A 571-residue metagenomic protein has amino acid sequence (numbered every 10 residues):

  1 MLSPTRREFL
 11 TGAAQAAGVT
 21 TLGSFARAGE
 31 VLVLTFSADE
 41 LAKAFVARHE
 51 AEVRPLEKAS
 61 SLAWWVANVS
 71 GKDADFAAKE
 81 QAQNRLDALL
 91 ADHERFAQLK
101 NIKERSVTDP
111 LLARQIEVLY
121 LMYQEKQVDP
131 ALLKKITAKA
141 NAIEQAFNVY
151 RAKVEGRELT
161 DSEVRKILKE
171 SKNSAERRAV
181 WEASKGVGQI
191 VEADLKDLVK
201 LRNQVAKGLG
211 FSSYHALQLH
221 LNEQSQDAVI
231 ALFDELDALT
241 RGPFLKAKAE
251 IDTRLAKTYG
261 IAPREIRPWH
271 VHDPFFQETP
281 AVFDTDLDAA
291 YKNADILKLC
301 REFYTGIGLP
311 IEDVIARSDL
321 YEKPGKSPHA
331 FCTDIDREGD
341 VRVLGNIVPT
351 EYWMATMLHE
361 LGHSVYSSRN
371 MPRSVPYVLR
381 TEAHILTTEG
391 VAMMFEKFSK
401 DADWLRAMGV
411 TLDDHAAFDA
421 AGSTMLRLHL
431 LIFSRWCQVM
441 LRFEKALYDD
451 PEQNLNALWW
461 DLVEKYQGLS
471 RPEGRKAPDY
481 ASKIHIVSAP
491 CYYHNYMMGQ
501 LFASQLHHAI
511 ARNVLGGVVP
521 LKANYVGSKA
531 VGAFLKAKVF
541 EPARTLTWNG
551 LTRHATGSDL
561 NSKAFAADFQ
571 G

Functional and structural regions predicted by a protein language model:
M1-T20: N-terminal secretory signal peptides and thylakoid transit peptides that target proteins across membranes
T5, L34-L41, A74, S213-A216 (+8 more regions): C-terminal, non-catalytic "cap/extension" segments appended to globular domains
A26-A28: Boundary at the C-terminal end of the N-terminal hydrophobic targeting segment
L34-I190, L195-K196, C491, A566-D568: N-terminal helix-rich structural modules
E155-K166, E170, E182, K196-L344 (+1 more regions): Active-site-proximal, well-structured secondary-structure segments within enzyme catalytic domains
F233-R241, E382-D414: Post-HExxH zinc-binding segment in Zn-dependent metallohydrolases
R342-M357: Short pre-active-site segment immediately N-terminal to the catalytic Zn-binding motif
S367-G390: Post-HEXXH active-site segment of zinc metalloproteases
